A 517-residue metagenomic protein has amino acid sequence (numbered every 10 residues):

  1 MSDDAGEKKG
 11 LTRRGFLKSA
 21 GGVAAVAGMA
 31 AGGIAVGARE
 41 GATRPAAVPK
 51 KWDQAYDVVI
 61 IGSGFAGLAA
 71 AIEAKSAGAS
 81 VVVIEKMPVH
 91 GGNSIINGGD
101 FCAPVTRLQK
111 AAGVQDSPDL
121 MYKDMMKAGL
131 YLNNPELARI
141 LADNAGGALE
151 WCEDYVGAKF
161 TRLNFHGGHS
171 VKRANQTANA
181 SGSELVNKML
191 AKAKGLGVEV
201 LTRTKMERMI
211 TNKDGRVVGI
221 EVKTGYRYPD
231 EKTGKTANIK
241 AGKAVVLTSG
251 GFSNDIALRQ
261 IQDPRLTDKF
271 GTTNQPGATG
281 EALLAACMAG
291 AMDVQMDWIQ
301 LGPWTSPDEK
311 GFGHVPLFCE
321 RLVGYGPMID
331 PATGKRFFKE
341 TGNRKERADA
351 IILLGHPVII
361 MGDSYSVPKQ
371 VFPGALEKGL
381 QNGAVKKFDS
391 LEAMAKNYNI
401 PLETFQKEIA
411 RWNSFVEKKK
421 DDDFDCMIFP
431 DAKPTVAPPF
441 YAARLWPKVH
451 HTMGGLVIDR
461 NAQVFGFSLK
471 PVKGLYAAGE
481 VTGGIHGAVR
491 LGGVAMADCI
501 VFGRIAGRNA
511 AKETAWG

Functional and structural regions predicted by a protein language model:
M1-G15: N-terminal secretory signal peptides
L11-M29: N-terminal export leaders
S19-G21, K86-E199, R203-R208, P327-R336 (+3 more regions): Conserved N-terminal/central alpha/beta ligand/cofactor-binding core
W52-G64: Beta1/beta-strand and adjacent pyrophosphate-binding region of the FAD-binding site in flavoprotein oxidoreductases
T211-N238: Conserved beta-strand-loop-beta-strand element in the redox core of flavoprotein oxidoreductases
R227-G234, K240-S306, C499-I505, N509: Glycine-rich loop(s) and the adjacent beta-strand/alpha-helix scaffold that form part
L283-A285, A289-T404: An anion/pyrophosphate-binding glycine-rich loop and adjacent beta-alpha core in soluble alpha-beta enzymes
T404-V489: A glycine-rich dinucleotide-binding beta-alpha-beta segment and adjacent secondary-structure elements that constitute
